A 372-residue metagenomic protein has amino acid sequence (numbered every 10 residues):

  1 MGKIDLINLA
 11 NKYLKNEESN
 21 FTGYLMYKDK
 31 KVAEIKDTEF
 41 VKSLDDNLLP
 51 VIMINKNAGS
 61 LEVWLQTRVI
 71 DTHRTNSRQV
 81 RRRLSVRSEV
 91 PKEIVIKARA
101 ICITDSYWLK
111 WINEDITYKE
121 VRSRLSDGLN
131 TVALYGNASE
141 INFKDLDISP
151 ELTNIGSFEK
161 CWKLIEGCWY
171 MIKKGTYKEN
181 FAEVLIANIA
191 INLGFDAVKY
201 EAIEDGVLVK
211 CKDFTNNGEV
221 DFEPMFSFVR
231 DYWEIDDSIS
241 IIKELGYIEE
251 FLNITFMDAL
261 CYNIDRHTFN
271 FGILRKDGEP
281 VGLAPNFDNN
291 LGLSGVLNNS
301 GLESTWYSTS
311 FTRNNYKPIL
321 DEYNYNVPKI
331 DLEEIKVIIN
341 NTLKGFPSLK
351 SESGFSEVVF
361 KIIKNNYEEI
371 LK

Functional and structural regions predicted by a protein language model:
M1-F256, L260-Y262, L274-K372: Phosphate/dinucleotide-binding and metal-coordinating scaffold of catalytic cores in nucleotide-dependent enzymes
H267, G272-R275: Conserved protein-kinase catalytic-loop segment immediately C-terminal to the catalytic Asp of the HRD motif
